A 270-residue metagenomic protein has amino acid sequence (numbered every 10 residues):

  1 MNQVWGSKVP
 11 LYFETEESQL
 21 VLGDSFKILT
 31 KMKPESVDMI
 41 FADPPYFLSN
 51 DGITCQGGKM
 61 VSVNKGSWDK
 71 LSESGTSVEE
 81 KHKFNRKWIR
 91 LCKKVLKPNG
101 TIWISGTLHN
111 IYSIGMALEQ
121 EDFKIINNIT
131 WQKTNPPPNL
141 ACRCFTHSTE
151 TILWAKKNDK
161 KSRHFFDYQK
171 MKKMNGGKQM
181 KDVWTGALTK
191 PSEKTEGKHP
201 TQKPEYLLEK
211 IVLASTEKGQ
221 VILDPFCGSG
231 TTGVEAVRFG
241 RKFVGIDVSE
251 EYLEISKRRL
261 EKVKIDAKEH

Functional and structural regions predicted by a protein language model:
M1-E254, I265: Core catalytic lobe of class I
K257-H270: Class I S-adenosyl-L-methionine-dependent methyltransferase module
